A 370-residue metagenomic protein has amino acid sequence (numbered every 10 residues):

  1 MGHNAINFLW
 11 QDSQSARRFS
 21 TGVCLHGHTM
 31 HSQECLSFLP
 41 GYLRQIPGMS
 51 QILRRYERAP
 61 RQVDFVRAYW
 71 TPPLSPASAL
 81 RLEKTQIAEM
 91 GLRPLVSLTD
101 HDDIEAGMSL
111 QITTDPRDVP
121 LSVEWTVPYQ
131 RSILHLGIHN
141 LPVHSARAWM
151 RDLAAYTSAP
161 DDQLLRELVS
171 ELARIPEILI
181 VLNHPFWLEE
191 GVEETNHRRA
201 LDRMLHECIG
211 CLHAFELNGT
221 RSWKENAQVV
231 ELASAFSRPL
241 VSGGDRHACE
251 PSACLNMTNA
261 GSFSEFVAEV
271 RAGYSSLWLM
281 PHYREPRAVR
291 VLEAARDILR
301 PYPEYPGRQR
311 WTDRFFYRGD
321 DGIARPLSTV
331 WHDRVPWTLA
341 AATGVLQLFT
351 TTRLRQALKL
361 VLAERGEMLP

Functional and structural regions predicted by a protein language model:
M1-L53, M108-S109, T113-R117, Y129-A146 (+1 more regions): Charged catalytic cores and adjacent phosphate/nucleic-acid-binding surfaces used for phosphate/nucleic-acid chemistry
H31-S32, Y42, I46-P47, A59-L80 (+2 more regions): Active-site mouth loops of central-metabolism enzymes
L39, P72-A88, N196-H206: Short, acidic/polar
I52-S75, E83-D103, L179-V181: Divalent metal-dependent hydrolysis catalytic cores, especially in the metallo-beta-lactamase
D100-H101, N183-F186, R246: Short, well-ordered beta-to-alpha junction loops that form the rim of enzyme active sites and present histidine/acidic
L121-Y129: A short, structured active-site edge motif that brings together acidic residues
L134-L179: Binuclear metal-dependent hydrolase catalytic cores centered on His/Asp/Glu-rich metal-binding motifs
L165-L201: Internal, conserved structured core segments that host functional sites
